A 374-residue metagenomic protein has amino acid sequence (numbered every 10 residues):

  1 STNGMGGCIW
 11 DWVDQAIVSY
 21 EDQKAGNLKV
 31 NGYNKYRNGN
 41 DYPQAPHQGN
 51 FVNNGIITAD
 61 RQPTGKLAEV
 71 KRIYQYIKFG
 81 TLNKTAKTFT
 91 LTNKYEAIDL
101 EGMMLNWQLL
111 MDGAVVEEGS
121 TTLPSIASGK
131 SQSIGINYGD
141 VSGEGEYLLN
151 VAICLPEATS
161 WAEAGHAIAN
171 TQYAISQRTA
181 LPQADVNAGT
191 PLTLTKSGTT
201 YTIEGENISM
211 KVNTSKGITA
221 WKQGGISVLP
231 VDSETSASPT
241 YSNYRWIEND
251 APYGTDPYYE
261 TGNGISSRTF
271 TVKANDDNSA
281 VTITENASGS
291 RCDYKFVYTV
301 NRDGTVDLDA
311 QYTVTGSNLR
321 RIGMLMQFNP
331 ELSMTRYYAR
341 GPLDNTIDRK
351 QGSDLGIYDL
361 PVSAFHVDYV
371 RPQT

Functional and structural regions predicted by a protein language model:
S1-A86, Y95-E101, N106-V115: Extended substrate-binding grooves/exosites of carbohydrate-active enzymes
G7, V70, L91, V151 (+1 more regions): Conserved, mostly hydrophobic/aromatic
L91-A97, V314: Asparagine-centered strand-capping/turn motif at beta-strand->loop junctions
M104, E146-N150, D307: Short, conserved beta-strand segments of beta-strand-rich sandwich/propeller modules, principally
Q108-V115, P156, G224-I226, D277: Change "in extracellular beta-sheet-rich domains … of secreted and cell-surface proteins" to "in beta-sheet-rich domains
L110-E144: Intrinsically disordered, low-complexity Pro/Gly/Ser/Thr-rich segments with frequent PxxP/GP/PP motifs and embedded
N137-E144, T159, A174-T374: Beta-strand/loop-rich accessory regions of lumenal/periplasmic or secreted enzymes, predominantly carbohydrate-active
I153-A162: Short acidic/polar inter-strand loop motif in beta-rich domains
